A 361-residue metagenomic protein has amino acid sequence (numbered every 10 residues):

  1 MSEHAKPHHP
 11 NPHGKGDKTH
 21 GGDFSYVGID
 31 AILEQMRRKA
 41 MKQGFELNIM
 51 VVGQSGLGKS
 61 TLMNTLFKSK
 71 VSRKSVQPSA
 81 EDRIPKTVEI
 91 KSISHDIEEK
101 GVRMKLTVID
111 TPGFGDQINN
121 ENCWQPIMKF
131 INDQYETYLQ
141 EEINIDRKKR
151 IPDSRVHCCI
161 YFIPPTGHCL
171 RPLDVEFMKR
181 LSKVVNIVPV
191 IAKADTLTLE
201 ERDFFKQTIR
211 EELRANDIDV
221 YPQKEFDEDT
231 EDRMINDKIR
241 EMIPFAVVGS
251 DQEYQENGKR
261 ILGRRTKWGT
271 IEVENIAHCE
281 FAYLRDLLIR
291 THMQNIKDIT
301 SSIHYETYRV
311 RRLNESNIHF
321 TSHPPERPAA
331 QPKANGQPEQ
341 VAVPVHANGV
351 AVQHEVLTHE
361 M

Functional and structural regions predicted by a protein language model:
M1-Q134, N275, R285-I289, V352-E360: Conserved G1/Walker A P-loop phosphate-binding module
E3-G14, R155, P172-L173, K183-M361: Conserved GTP-binding G-domain of TRAFAC-class P-loop NTPases and closely related GTPase folds
D23, F114-E121, M128-P172, V188-P189 (+3 more regions): Conserved Switch II/interswitch segment of TRAFAC-class P-loop GTPases
Y26, D30-L33, G44-N48, Q54 (+15 more regions): Beta-strand-rich binding-surface signature of beta-sandwich/beta-barrel folds used to engage anionic ligands
M36-R38, K148, R233-M234: Generic recognition of flexible, low-complexity loop/linker segments
M50-L57, K68, K100-V102, T111-D116 (+9 more regions): Conserved beta-strand elements of beta-rich interaction domains across eukaryotes, especially beta-propellers
L62-K68, K74-S79, N119-W124, E142-I143 (+5 more regions): Short coil/turn segments at secondary-structure boundaries
V71-S72, E136, I218, M293: A generic secondary-structure boundary signal that marks alpha-helix termini
